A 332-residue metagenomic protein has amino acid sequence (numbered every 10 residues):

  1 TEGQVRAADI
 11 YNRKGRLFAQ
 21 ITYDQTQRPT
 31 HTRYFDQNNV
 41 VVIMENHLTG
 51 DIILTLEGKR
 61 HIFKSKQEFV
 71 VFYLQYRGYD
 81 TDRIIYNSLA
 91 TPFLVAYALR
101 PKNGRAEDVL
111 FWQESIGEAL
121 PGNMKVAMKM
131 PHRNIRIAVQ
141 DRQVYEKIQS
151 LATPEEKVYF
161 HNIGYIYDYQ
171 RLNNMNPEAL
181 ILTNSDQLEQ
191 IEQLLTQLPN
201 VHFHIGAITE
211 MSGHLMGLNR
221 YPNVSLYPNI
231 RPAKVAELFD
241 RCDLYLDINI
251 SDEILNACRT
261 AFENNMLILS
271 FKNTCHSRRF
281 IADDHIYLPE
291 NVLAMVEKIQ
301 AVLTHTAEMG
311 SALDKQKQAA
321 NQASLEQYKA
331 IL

Functional and structural regions predicted by a protein language model:
N123-V126, P131-E156, Y328: A short, active-site helix/loop in glycosyltransferases that binds the activated sugar's phosphate group
F160-G217: Conserved catalytic-core segment of nucleotide-activated headgroup transferases in glycan assembly
I208-T209, Y227-L238: Conserved active-site histidine-acidic residue motif and adjacent donor-binding/catalytic loop of glycosyltransferases
G213-I230: Nucleotide-activated donor-binding/catalytic signature segment of Leloir-type glycosyltransferases, i.e., the conserved
D240-E253: Acidic donor-binding loop of glycosyltransferase active sites
L267-S270: Short hydrophobic beta-strand element within catalytic cores of glycosyltransferases and related nucleotide-activated
D283-L293, Q300-T306: Conserved acidic donor-binding segment of nucleotide-sugar-dependent glycosyltransferases
T304-L332: A charged, aromatic-enriched C-terminal amphipathic alpha-helix characteristic of glycosyltransferases across folds
